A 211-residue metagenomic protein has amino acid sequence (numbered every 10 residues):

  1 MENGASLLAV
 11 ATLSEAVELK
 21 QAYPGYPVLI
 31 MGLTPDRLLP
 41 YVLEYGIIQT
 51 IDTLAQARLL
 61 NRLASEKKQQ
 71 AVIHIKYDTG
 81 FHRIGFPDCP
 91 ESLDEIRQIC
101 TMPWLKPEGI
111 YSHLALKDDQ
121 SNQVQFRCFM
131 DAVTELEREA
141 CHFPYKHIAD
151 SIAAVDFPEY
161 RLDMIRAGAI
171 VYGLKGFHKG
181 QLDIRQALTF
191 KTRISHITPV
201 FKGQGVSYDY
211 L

Functional and structural regions predicted by a protein language model:
M1-I47, I51-L54, R58-L60: N-terminal active-site wall of soluble small-molecule enzyme domains
E2-N3, R58, R62-L63, V72 (+2 more regions): Active-site loop/helix belt of alpha/beta enzymes
L7, Y26, Q49, Q70-A71 (+2 more regions): Residue-level detector of short coil/turn "hinge" positions at structural boundaries
L8-A11, I30-L33, K68-Q69, W104-L105 (+1 more regions): Short hydrophobic/aromatic-rich motifs at helix boundaries and adjacent loops
Q21, L43, S65, Q69 (+1 more regions): Residue-level signal for alpha-helix termini/capping positions
M31, D52, K76, A167-G168: Generic beta-sheet signal
L39, T50, Q70, P158-Y160: Extended substrate/RNA-proximal surfaces in nucleic-acid metabolism proteins
G46-A55, K68-I73, H147-A149: Electropositive, surface-exposed helix/loop patches at the edges of structured domains that serve as adaptable
